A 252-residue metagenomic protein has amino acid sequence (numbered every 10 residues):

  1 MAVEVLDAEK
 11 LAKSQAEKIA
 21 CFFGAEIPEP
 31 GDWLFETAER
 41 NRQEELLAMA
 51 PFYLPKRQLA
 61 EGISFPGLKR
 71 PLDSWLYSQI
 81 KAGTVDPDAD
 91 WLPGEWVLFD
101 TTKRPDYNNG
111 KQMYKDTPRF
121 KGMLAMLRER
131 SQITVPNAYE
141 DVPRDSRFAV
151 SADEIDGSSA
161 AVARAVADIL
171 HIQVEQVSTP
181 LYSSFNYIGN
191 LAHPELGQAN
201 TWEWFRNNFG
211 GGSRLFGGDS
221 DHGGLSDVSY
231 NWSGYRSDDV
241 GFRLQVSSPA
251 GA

Functional and structural regions predicted by a protein language model:
M1-V177, N190-A252: Short acidic-hydrophobic catalytic motif
L181-L191: Short, well-ordered surface patches within globular domains
